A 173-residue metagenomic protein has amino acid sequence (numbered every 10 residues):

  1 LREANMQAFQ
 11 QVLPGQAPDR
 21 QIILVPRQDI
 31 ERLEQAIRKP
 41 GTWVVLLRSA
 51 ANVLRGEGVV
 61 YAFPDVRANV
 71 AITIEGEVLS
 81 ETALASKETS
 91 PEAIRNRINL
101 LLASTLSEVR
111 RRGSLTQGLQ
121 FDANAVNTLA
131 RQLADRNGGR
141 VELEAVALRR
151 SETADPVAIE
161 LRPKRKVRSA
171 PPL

Functional and structural regions predicted by a protein language model:
L1-L173: Membrane-proximal structural modules of membrane-associated proteins and complexes
